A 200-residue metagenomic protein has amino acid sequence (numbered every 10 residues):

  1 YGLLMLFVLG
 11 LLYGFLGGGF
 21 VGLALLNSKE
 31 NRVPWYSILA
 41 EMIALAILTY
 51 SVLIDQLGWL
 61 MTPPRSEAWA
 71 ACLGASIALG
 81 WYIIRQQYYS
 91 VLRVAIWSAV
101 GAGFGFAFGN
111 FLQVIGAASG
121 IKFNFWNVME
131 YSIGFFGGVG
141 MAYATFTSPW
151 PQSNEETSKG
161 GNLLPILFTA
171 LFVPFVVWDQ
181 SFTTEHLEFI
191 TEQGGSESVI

Functional and structural regions predicted by a protein language model:
Y1-L12, S28-Y36, V52-A70, Y89-V91 (+2 more regions): Membrane-helix interface and helix-disruption motif detector
Y1-L3, G18-L26, E41-W59, A75-R85 (+3 more regions): Hydrophobic alpha-helical transmembrane segments and adjacent interfacial helices in integral membrane proteins
L9-A24, A70-Y82, S132-P149, I200: Hydrophobic cores of alpha-helical transmembrane segments in multi-pass inner/ER membrane proteins, independent
L26-L48, L60-A70, Q87-A102, Q152-V173: Cytoplasm-facing juxtamembrane segments at the starts of transmembrane helices in multi-pass membrane proteins
R93, S98-I190: Long, internal scaffold/assembly segments composed of regular secondary structure
